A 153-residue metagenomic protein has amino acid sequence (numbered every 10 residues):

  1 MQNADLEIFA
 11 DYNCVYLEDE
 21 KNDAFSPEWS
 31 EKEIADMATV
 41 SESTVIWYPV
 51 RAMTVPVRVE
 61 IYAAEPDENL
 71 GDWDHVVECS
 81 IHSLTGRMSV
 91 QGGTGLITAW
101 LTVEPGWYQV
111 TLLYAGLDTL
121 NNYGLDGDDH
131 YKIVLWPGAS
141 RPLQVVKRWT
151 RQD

Functional and structural regions predicted by a protein language model:
M1-D72, D118-D153: Primarily secretory-pathway and cell-envelope proteins
L70-I97, L101-E104: Extended, solvent-exposed segments with strong compositional bias
E104-T111: A glycine-anchored, Pro-Gly-centered beta-turn/N-cap motif
Y114-G116: Surface-exposed loop/turn motifs at beta-strand-loop junctions within extracellular Ig-like and Fibronectin type III
